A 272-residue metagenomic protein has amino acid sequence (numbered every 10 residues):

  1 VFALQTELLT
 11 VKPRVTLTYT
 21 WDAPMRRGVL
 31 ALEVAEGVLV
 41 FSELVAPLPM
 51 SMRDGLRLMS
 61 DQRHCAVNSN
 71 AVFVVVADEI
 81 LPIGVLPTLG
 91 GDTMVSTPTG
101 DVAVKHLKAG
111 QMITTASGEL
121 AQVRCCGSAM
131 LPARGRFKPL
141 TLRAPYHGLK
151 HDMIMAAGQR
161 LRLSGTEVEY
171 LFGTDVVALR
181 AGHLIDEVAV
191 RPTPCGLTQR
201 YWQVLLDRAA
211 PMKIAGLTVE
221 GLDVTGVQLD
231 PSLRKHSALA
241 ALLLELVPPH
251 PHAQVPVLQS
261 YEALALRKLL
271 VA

Functional and structural regions predicted by a protein language model:
V1-T16: Short, aromatic/His-centered strand-loop micro-motif at the edge of beta-sheets
Q5-E7, G100-A103: Short, conserved secondary-structure segments in the cores of folded domains
P13-W21, L30-L32: Short tryptophan-centered beta-strand motifs in secreted/extracellular beta-sheet-rich domains of glycan-recognition
F41-A66: Flexible glycan-contacting loops in extracellular carbohydrate-active proteins
A66-V95: Short beta-strand/loop turn elements enriched in aromatics
P82, L89, S96, D101-V102 (+1 more regions): Sequence-level preference for short, compositionally simple segments enriched in small aliphatic or small polar residues
G90-T97, T114-A116, L120, R124-D230: Long beta-strand-rich cores associated with HINT superfamily self-processing modules
K105-M112: Structural motif
